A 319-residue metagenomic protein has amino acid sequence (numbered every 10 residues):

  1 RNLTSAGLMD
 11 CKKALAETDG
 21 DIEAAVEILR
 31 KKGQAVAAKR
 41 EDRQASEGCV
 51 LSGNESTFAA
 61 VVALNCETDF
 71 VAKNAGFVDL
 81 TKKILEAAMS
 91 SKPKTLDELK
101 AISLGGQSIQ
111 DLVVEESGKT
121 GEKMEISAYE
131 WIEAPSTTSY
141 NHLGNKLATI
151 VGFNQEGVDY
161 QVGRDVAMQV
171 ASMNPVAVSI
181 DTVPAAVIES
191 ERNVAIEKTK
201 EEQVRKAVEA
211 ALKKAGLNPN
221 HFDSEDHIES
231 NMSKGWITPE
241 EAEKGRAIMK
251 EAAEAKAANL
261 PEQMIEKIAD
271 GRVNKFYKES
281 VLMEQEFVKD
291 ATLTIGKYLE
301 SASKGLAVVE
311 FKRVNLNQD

Functional and structural regions predicted by a protein language model:
R1-D319: N-terminal assembly/interaction segments in proteins that build large macromolecular machines
